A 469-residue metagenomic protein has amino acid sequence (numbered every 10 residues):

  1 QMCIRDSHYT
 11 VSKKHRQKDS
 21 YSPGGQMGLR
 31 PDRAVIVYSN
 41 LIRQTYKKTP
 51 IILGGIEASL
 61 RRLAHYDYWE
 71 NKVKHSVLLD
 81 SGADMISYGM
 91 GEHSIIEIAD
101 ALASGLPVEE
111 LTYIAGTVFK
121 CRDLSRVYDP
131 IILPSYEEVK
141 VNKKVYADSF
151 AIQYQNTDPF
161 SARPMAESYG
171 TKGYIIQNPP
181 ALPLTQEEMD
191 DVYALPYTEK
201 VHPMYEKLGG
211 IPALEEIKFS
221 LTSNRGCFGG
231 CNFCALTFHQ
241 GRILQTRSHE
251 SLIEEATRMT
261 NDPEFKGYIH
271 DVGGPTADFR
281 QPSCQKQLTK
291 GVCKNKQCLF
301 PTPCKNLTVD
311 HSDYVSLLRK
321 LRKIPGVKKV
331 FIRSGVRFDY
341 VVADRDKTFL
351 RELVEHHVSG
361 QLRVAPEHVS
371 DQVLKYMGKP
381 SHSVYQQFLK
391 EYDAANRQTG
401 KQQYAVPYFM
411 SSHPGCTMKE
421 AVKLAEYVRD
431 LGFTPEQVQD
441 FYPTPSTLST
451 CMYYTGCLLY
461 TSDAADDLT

Functional and structural regions predicted by a protein language model:
Q1, R5-G170, Y454-T455: Glycine-rich beta-alpha loop elements in corrinoid/cobalamin-binding modules across cobalamin-dependent enzymes
I4, Y460-T469: Single conserved hydrophobic/aromatic residue that forms the stacking wall/gate of nucleotide- or nucleobase-binding
D84, L252, V364, V438: Conserved, mostly hydrophobic/aromatic
K140-A181, E188, A194, V201-Y205 (+1 more regions): Radical SAM enzyme core and accessory elements
L208-A235, Y268, Y442: N-terminal pre-triad scaffold of radical SAM enzymes
Q240-F265: Conserved alpha-helical substructure of the radical SAM core
R258-V406, M410-P414: Conserved SAM/AdoMet-binding glycine-rich loop
G415-V428: Catalytic cores of alpha/beta
